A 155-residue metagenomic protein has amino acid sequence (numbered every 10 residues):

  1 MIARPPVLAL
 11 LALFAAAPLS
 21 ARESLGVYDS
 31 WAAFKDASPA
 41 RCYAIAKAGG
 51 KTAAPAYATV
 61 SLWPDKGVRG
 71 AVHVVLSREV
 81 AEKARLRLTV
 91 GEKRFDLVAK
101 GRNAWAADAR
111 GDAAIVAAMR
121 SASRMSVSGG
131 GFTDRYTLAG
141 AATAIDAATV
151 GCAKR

Functional and structural regions predicted by a protein language model:
M1-L8: Bacterial N-terminal signal peptides that target proteins for export
L10-L13: Classic N-terminal secretory signal peptides
A16-P18: N-terminal signal peptide c-region/cleavage motif recognized by signal peptidases
A21-R155: A generic "folded-domain core" signal
